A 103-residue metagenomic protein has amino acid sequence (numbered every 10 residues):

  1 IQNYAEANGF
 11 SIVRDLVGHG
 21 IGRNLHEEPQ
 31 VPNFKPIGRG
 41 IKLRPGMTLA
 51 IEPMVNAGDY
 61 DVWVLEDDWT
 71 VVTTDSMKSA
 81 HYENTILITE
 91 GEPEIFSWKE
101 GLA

Functional and structural regions predicted by a protein language model:
I1-K42, T48-A50, M54-Y60: Conserved, well-structured core segments that form or line functional sites
K35-A103: Charged, cofactor-coupling segments
